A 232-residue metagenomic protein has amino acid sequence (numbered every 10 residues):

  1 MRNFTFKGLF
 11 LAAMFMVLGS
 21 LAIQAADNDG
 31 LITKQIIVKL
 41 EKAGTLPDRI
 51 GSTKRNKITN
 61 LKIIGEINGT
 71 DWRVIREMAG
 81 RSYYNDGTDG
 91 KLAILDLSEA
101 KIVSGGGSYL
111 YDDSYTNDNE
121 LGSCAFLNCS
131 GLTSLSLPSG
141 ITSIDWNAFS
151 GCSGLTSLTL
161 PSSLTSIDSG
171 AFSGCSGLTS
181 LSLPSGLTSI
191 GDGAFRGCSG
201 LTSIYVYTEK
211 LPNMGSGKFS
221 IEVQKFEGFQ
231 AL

Functional and structural regions predicted by a protein language model:
M1-L11: Bacterial N-terminal signal peptides that target proteins for export
R2, P47-R49, I221, Q230: A generic local structural motif
L9-S20: Bacterial N-terminal signal peptides
A22-D27: Boundary at the C-terminal end of the N-terminal hydrophobic targeting segment
T33-E41, T59-I67, G87-N119, S130-S143 (+4 more regions): Structural signature of tandem-repeat unit edges
G44-K54, D71-G80, S216: Short, T/G/N/S-enriched strand-turn elements that build extracellular solenoid repeat scaffolds
I75-S82, Y109-S114, G217-F219: A structural signal for leucine-rich repeat
G122-A125, D145-S150, D168-S173, G191-R196 (+1 more regions): Consensus positions within tandem repeat domains that build extended binding/scaffold surfaces
